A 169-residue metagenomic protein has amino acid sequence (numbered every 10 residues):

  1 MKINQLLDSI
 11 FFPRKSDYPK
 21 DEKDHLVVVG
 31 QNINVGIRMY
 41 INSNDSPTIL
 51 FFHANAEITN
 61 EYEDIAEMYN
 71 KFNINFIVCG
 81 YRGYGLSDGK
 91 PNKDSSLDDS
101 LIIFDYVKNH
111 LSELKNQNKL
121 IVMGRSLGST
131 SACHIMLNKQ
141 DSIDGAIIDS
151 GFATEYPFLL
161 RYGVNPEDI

Functional and structural regions predicted by a protein language model:
M1-V29, N34-R38: An N-terminal hydrophobic leader/cap segment in hydrolases
S46-A54: Short beta-strand element of the alpha/beta-hydrolase
A54-M68: The serine-hydrolase catalytic nucleophile loop
A56, Y81-G85, A153: Alpha/beta-hydrolase active-site loop signature
Y69-D88: Conserved alpha/beta-hydrolase
P91-E113: Alpha/beta-hydrolase active-site loop
E113-S126: Alpha/beta-hydrolase fold nucleophile elbow
S131-I169: Hydrolase active-site cap/lid region
